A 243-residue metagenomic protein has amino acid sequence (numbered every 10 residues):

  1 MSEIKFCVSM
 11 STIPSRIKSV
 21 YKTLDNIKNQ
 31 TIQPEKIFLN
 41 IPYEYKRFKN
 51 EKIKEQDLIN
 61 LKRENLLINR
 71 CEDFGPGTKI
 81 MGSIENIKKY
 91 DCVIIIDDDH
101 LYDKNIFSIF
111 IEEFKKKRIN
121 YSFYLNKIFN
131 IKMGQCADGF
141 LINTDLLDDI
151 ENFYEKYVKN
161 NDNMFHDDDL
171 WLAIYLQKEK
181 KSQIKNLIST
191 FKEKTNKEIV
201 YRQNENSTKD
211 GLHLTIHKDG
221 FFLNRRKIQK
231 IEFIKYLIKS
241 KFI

Functional and structural regions predicted by a protein language model:
S2-I4, T12, K18-T23, K159-I243: C-terminal catalytic/acceptor-binding lobe
I4-T23, E44, L67-R70, M81 (+1 more regions): Catalytic phosphate/metal-binding cores of nucleic-acid and nucleotide-processing enzymes, i.e., regions that mediate
K5, E35-K36, C92: Residues at the starts of beta-strands that form the adenosine-phosphate
T23-K36, Y43-E44, N60: Short, acidic, metal-binding catalytic loop of nucleotide-sugar glycosyltransferases
N40-K89: Active-site-proximal specificity loops/subdomain of glycosyltransferases
Y90-L101: Short beta-strand-to-loop acidic/aromatic patch adjacent to the donor-nucleotide binding site
K104-I128: Conserved donor-nucleotide/metal-binding helix-loop-beta segment in metal-dependent transferases, i.e., the alpha-helix
G134-E155: Conserved nucleotide-sugar donor-binding and metal-coordinating catalytic region shared by glycosyltransferases
